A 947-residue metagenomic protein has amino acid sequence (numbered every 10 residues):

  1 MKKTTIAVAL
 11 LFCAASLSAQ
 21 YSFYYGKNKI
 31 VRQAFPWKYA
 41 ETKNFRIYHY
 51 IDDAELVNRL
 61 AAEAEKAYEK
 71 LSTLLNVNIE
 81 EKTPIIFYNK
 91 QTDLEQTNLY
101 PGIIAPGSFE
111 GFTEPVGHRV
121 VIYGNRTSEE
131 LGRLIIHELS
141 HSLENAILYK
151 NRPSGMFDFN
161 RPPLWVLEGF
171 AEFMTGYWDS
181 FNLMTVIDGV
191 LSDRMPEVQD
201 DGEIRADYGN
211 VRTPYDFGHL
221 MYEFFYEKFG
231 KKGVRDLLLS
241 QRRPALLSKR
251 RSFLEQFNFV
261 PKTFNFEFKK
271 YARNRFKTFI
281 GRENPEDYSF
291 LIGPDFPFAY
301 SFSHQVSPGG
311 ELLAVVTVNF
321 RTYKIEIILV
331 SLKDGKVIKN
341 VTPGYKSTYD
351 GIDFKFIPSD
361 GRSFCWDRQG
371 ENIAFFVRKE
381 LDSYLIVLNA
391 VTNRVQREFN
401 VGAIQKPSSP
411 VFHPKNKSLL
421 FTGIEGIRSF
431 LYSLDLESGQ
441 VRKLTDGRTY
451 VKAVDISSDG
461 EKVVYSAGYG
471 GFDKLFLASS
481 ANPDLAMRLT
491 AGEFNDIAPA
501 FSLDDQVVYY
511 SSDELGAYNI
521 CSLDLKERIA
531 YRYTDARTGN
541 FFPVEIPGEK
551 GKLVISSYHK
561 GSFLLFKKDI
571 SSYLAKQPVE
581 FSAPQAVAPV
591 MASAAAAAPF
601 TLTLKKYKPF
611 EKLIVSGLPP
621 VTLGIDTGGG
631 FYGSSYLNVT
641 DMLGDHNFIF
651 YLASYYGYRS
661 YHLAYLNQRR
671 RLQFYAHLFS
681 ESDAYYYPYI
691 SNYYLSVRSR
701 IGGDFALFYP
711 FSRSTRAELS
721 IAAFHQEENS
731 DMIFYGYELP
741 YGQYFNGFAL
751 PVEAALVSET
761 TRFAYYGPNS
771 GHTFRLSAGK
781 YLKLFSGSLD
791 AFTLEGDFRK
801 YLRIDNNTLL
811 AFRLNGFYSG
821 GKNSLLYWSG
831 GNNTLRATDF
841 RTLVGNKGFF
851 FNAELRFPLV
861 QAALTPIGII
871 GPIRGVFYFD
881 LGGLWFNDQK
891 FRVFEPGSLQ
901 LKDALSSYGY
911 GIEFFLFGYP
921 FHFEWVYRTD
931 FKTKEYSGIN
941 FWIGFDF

Functional and structural regions predicted by a protein language model:
A19-F157, R161-P163, S248, S252: Juxtacatalytic substrate-recognition/specificity segment
Y24, N28-K29, W37-Y39, L239 (+3 more regions): Beta/coil-rich, acidic/histidine-enriched accessory regions frequently appended to metallopeptidases
E144, W165-F181, L191-F259: Active-site-proximal alpha-helical
P297-F298, T317-I328, K346-S359, A374-I386 (+9 more regions): A flexible loop/linker signature enriched in serine peptidases of the S9 family
H304-L312, F364-N372, P410-S418, V454-K462 (+2 more regions): Blade-terminus and WD-like Trp-Asp/Gly-His loop motifs, strongest in beta-propeller folds
L332-D334, N389-N393, D435-G439, S479-P483 (+2 more regions): Short loop/turn segments that connect beta-strands within beta-propeller blades
F563, D569-H677, F745-P768, K847 (+3 more regions): Outer-membrane beta-barrel initiation region
Y632, Y636-N638, N647-A684, S699-A706 (+3 more regions): C-terminal transmembrane beta-barrel domains of outer membrane proteins
